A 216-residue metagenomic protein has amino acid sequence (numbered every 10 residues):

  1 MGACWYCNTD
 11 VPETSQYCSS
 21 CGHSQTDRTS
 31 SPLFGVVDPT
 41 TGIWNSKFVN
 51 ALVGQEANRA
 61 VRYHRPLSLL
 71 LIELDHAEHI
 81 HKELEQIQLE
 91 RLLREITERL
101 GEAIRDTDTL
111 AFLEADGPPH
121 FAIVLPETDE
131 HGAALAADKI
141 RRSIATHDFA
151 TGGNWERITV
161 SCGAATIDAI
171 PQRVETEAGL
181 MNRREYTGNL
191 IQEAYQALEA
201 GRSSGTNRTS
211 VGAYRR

Functional and structural regions predicted by a protein language model:
M1-P32, A213-R216: Regulatory sensory/coupling modules that transmit signals to nucleotide-handling catalytic cores
R28-F48: Amphipathic HAMP/coiled-coil signal-transducing linker helices that couple sensory inputs to cytosolic output domains
G35-D38, I72-Q88, I104, L125 (+1 more regions): Active-site loop/short helix in cyclic nucleotide turnover domains
S46-R65, E98-R105, P126: Short regulatory alpha-helical coupling segments that immediately precede and/or link into cyclic nucleotide signaling
A51-G54, N58, R62-K82, R91-R94 (+2 more regions): Catalytic-site or vestigial catalytic-site microsegments of nucleotide-handling domains
T97-E130: Conserved helix-loop-beta segment at the catalytic/binding core of cyclic-nucleotide signaling proteins
D108-G117, A145-G163: Catalytic core regions of nucleotide second-messenger enzymes
P126, E130-R141, G152, I167-R208 (+1 more regions): Catalytic-core segments of nucleotide cyclases and related cyclic-nucleotide turnover enzymes
